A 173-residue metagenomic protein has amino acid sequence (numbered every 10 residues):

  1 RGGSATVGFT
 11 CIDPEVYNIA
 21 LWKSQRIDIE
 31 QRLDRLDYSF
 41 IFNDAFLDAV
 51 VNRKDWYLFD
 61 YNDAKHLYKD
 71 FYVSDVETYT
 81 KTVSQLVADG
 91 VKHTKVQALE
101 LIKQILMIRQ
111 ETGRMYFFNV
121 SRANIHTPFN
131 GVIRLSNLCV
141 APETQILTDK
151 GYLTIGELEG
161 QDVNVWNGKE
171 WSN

Functional and structural regions predicted by a protein language model:
R1-C139: Active-site cavity-forming subdomains of large catalytic enzyme subunits
V140-N173: HINT superfamily self-processing domains
